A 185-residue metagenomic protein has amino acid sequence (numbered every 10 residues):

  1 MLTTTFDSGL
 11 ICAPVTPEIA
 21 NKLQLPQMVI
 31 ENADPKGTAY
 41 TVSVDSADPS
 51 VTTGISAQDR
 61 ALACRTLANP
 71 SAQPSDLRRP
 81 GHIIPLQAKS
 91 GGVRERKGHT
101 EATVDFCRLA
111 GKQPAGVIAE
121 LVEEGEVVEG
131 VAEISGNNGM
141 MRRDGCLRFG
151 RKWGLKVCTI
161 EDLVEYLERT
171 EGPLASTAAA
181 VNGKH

Functional and structural regions predicted by a protein language model:
M1-H185: Catalytic domains of riboflavin
